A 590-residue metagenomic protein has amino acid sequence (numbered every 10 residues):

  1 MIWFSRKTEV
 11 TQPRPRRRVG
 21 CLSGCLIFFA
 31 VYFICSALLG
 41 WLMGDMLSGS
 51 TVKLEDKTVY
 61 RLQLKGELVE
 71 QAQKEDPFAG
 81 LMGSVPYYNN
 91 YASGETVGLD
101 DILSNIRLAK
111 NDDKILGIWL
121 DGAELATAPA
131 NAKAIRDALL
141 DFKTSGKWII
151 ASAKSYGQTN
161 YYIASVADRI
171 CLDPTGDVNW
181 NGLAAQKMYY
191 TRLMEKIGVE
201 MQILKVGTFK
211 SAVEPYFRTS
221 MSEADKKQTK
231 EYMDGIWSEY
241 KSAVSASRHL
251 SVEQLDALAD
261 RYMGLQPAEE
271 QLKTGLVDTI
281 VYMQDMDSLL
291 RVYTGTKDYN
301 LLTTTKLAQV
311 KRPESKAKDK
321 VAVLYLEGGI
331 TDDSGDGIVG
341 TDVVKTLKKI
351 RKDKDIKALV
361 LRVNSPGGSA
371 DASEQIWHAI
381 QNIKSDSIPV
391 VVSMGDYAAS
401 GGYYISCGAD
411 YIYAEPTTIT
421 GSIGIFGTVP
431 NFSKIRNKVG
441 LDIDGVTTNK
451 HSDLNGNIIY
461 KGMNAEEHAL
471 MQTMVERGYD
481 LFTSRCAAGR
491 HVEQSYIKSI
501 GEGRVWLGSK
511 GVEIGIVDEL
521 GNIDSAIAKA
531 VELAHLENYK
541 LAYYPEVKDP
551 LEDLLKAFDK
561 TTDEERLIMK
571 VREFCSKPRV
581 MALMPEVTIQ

Functional and structural regions predicted by a protein language model:
M1-L22: N-terminal Lys/Arg-rich, disordered targeting/topogenic segments
S23-W41: Hydrophobic membrane-insertion alpha-helices, especially the h-region of bacterial N-terminal signal peptides
G40-D56: Aromatic-capped interface at the extracytoplasmic side of an N-terminal signal-anchor transmembrane helix
T51, T58-K187, P313-K438: Cleft-lining beta-strand/loop regions that shape enzyme active-site pockets
Y88, K318-V321, Y325-I356, T473-M474 (+1 more regions): Intrinsic disorder and flexible/low-complexity segments
K187, T191-L289, S433-I514, D518-L520 (+2 more regions): Charged, glycine-interspersed solvent-exposed loop segments at helix/strand-loop junctions that cap or gate access
M286-V323: Extracytoplasmic and endomembrane cell-envelope/extracellular-matrix remodeling and assembly machinery
D524-K556: C-terminal intrinsically disordered, low-complexity extensions immediately downstream of enzyme catalytic cores
